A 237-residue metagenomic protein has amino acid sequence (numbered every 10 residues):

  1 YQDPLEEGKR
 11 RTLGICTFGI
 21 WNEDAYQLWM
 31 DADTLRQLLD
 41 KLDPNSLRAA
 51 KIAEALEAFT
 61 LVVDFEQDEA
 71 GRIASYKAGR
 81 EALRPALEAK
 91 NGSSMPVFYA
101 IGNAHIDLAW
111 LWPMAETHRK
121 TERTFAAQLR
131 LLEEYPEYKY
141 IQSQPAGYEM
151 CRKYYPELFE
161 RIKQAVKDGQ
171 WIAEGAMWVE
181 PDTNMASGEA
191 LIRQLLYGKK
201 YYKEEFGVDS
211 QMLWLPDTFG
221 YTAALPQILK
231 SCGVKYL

Functional and structural regions predicted by a protein language model:
Y1-L237: Carbohydrate-active enzymes and regulators
